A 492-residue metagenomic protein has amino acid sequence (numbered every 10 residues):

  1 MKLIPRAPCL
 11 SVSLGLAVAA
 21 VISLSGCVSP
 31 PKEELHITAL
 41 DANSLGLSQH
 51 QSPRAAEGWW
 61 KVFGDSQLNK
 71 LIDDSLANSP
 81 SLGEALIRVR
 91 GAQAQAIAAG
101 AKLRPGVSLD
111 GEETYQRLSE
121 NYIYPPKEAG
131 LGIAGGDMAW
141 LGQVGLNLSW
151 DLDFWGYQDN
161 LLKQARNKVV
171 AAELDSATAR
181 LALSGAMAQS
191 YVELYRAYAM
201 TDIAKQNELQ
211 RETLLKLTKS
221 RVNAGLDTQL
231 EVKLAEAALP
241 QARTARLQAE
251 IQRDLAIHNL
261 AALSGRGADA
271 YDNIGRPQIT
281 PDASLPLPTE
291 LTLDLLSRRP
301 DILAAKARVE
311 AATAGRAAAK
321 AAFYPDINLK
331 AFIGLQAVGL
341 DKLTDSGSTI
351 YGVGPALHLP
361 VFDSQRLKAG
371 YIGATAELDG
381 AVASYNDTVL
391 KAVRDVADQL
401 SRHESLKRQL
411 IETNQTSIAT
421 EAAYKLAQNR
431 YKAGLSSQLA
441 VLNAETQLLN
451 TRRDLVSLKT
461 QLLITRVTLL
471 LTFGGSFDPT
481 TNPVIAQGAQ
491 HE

Functional and structural regions predicted by a protein language model:
K2-A77, P125-K127, G142, R166 (+3 more regions): Terminal intrinsically disordered/low-complexity segments used for targeting and assembly
V28, Q158, L174-L291, R402 (+3 more regions): Periplasmic alpha-helical coiled-coil/stalk elements that build and connect Gram-negative outer-membrane
R54-F63, D110-N147, A270-P288, A317 (+2 more regions): Small/polar, glycine/serine/threonine/aspartate-rich low-complexity segments that form flexible
L68-K70, G91, L141-Q143, Q189 (+3 more regions): Transmembrane beta-barrel architecture of outer-membrane proteins
I72, Q143-N147, Y191, T292 (+2 more regions): Membrane-embedded beta-strand positions in outer-membrane beta-barrel channels/transporters
G83-E84, G100, M138, L152-R180 (+7 more regions): Sec/SRP-type N-terminal targeting helices
V222-L226, Y431-L435, T472-S476: A short glycine-centered flexible hinge/capping loop motif at secondary-structure junctions
